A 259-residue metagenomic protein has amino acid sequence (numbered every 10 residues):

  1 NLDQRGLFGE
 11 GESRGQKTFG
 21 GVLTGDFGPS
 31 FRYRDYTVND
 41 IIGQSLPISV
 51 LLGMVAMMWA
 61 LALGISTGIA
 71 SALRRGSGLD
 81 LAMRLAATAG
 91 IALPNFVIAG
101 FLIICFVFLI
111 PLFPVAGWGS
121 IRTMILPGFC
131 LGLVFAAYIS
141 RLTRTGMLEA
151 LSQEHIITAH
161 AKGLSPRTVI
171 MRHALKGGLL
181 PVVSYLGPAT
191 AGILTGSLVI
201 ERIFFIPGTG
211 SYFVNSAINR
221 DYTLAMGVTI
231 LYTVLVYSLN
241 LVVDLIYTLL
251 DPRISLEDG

Functional and structural regions predicted by a protein language model:
N1-L61: An internal, D/E-rich "acidic patch" concept
V22-D26, L109, A150: A short secondary-structure junction motif
G25-G28, G90, L102, G117 (+1 more regions): Glycine-centered flexibility motif
L46-L79, N95, F108, A116-G259: Alpha-helical transmembrane segments of integral membrane proteins, especially multi-pass inner/plasma-membrane
D80-I103, L126-C130: Pore- or pathway-lining transmembrane helices of multi-pass membrane proteins that form conduits for solutes/ions
